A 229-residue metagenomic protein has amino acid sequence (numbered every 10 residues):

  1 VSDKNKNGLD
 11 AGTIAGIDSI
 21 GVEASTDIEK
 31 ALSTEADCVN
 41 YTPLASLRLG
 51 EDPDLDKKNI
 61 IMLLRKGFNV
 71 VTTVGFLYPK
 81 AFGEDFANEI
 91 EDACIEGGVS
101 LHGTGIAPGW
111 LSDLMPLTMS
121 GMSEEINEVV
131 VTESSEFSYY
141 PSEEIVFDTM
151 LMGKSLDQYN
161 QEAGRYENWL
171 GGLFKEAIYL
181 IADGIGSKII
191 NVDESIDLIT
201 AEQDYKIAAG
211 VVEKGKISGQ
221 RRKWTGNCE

Functional and structural regions predicted by a protein language model:
V1-R65: N-terminal glycine-/serine-/threonine-rich beta1-alpha1-beta2 phosphate-ribose binding loop of Rossmann-like
D3-K4, L44-A45, F68, V74-Y78 (+2 more regions): Short, ordered loop/turn segments at secondary-structure junctions
T13-D18, N88-E91, M119-M122, V146-T149: Short, hinge-like loop/turn segments at secondary-structure boundaries
T34, L55-K58, D85, E89 (+2 more regions): Conserved active-site and cofactor/substrate-binding residues in soluble primary-metabolism enzymes
D37, N69, N127: Short acidic/polar active-site loop segments enriched in Thr and Asp
R48-N69, T73-S100: Rossmann-fold NAD(P)-binding glycine/threonine-rich loop
Y78-P141: A contiguous active-site-proximal alpha/beta segment in oxidoreductase catalytic domains
S120-E229: Active-site-lining helix/loop region of Rossmann-like oxidoreductase modules
